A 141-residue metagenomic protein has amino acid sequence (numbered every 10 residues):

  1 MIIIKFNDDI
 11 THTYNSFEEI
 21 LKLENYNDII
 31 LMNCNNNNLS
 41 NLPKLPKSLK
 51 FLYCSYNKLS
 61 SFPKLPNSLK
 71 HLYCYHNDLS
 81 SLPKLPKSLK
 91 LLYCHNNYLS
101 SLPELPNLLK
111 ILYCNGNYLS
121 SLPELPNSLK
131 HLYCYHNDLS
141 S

Functional and structural regions predicted by a protein language model:
K5-S55: LRR N-terminal entry segment and analogous cap-like coil->beta motifs
L23, L42-L45, F62-L65, L82-L85 (+2 more regions): Canonical leucine-rich repeat
L31-N38, S48, Y53-K58, S68 (+4 more regions): Concave beta-strand-loop units of leucine-rich repeat
